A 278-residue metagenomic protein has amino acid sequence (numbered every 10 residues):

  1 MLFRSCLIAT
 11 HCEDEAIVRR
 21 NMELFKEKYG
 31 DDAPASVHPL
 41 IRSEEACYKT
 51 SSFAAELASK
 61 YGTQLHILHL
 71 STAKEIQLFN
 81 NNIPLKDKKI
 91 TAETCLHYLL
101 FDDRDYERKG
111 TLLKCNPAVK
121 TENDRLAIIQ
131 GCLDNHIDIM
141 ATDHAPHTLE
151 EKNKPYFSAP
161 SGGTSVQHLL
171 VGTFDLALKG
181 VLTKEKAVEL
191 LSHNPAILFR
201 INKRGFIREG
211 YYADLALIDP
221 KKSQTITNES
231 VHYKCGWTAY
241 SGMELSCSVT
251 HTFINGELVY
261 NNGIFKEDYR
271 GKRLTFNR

Functional and structural regions predicted by a protein language model:
M1-M140: Histidine/acidic residue-rich metal-binding segments in metalloenzymes
E13, S71, C95, A145 (+3 more regions): Anionic group-transfer/hydrolysis microenvironments
V18, I76, L100, T148-E150 (+2 more regions): Glycine/Thr-rich phosphate-binding loops of Rossmann-like dinucleotide-binding domains
D32-G62, L112, L133-M140, A145-P220: His/Asp/Glu-enriched, well-ordered alpha-helical/loop segment that forms or immediately abuts the divalent-metal
A33, C95, T111, C115 (+7 more regions): Glycine-rich, flexible loop/turn motifs
E75-N81, D268-R278: C-terminal/domain-terminus segments
L85-D87, Y106-K109, K179-V181, N261-K266: Short, glycine- and charge-enriched coil/turn segments that flank and shape catalytic ligand pockets
P155, E209-T275: C-terminal cap of metal-dependent C-N hydrolases
